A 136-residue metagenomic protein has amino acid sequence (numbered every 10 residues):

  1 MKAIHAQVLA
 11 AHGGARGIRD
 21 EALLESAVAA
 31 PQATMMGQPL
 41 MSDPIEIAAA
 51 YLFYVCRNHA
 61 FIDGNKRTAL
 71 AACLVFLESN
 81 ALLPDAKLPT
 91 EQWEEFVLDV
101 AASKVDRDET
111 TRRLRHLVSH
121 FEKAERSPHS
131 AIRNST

Functional and structural regions predicted by a protein language model:
M1-T136: FIC/Doc superfamily catalytic core
